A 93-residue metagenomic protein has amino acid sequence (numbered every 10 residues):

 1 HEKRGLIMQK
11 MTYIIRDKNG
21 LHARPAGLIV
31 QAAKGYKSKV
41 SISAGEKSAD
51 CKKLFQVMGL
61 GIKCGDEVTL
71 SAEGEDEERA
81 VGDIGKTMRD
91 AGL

Functional and structural regions predicted by a protein language model:
H1-I7: Short, Lys/Arg-enriched N-terminal segments with co-localized hydrophobic residues within the first ~10-30 amino acids
E2, K18-G20, E67, A91: Short linear motifs in intrinsically disordered/low-complexity regions
M8-T12, E67-T69: Intrinsic-disorder/low-complexity, polar/charged segments enriched in Ser/Thr/Lys/Arg/Asp/Glu/Gln
I14-F55, G59-C64: Compact, glycine-rich, soluble single-domain proteins
G59-L93: C-terminal structural segments of small proteins and small subunits
